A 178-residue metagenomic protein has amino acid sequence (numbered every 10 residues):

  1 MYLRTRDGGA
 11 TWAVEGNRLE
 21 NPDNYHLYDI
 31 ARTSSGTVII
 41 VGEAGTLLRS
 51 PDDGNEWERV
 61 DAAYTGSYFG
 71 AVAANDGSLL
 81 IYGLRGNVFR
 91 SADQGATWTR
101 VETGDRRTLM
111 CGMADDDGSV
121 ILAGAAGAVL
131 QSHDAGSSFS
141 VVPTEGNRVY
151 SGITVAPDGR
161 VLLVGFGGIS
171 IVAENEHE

Functional and structural regions predicted by a protein language model:
M1-E178: Residue-level hotspots at or immediately adjacent to binding/recognition sites across diverse folds
